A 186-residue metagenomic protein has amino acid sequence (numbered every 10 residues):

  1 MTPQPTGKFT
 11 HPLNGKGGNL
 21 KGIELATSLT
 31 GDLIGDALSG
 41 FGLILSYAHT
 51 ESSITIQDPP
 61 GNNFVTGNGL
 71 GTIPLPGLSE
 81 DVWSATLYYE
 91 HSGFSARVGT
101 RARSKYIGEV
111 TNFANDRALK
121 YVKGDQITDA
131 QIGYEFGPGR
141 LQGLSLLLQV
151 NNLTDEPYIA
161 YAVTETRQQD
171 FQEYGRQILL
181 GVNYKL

Functional and structural regions predicted by a protein language model:
T2, K21, P76-S79, T128 (+3 more regions): Generic, ordered loop/turn and secondary-structure boundary motif
T2-V110: Gram-negative outer-membrane beta-barrel transporters
G17, G77, V122-G124, R140 (+1 more regions): A generic structural micro-feature
L25, L45, L87, V98 (+4 more regions): Hydrophobic, well-ordered secondary-structure elements that form the walls of internal hydrophobic environments
F41, R101-T111, Y134-L186: C-terminal beta-signal and adjacent terminal beta-strands/loops of Gram-negative outer-membrane beta-barrel proteins
G71-I73, A118-L119, R167-Q169: Short, P/G- and charge-enriched loop/turn segments at secondary-structure junctions
E80-S84, D125-D129, G175-L179: Transmembrane beta-barrel architecture of outer membranes
R97-D129, G139: Extracytoplasmic gating/loop element in the C-terminal half of outer-membrane beta-barrel translocons and assembly
